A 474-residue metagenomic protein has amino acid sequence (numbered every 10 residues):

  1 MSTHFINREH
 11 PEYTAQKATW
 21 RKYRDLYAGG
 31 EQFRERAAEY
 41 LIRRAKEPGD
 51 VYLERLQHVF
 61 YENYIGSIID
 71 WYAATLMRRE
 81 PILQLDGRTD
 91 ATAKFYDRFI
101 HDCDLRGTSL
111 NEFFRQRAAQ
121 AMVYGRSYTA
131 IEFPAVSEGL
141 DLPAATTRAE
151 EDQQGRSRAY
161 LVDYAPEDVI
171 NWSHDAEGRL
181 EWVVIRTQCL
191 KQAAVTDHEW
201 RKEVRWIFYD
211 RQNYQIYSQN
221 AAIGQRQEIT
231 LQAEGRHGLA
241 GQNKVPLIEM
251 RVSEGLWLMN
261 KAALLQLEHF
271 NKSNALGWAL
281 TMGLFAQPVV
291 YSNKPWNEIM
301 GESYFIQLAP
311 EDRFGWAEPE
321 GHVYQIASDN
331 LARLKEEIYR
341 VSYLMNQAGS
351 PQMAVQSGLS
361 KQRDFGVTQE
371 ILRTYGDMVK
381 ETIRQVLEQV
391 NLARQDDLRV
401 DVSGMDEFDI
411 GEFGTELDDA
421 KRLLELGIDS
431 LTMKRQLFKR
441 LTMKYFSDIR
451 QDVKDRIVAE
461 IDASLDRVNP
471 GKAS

Functional and structural regions predicted by a protein language model:
M1-F33, Y209-R251, P470: N-terminal start-of-domain structural block
M1-L161, R467-S474: Extended, helix-rich architectural segments
S2, E9-T19, F33, F95 (+7 more regions): Alpha-helical structural motif
D90, H101-S109, Q116-R117, V123 (+8 more regions): Generic amphipathic alpha-helical segments used as scaffolds and interaction surfaces in large, multi-domain proteins
A121-L247: Extended, regular secondary-structure scaffolds
Q225-S360: Extended, charged amphipathic alpha-helical segments
F305-I306, D312, I326, R333-S474: C-terminal helix-loop subdomains that flank or include functional centers
